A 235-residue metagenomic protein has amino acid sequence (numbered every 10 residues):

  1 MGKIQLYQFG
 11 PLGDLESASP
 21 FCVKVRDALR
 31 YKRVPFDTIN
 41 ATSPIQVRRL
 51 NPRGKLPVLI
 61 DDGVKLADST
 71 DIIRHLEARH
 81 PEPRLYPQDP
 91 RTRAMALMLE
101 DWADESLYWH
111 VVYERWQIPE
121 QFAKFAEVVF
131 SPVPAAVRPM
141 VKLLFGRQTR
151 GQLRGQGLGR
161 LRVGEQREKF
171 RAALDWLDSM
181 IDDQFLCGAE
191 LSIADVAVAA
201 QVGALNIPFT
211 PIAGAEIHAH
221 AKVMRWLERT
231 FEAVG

Functional and structural regions predicted by a protein language model:
M1-A135: GST-like domain detector, emphasizing the conserved glutathione-binding G-site in the N-terminal thioredoxin-like
K24, A28-Y31, K169-M180, R229: Amphipathic alpha-helical segments that form well-ordered structural scaffolds and often line/cohere around active
W109-E216, K222: GST-like fold's C-terminal all-alpha helical module
V223-R229: Intrinsically disordered, low-complexity polar regions and short flexible loop motifs
A233-V234: Acidic, serine/threonine-rich low-complexity disordered tracts
